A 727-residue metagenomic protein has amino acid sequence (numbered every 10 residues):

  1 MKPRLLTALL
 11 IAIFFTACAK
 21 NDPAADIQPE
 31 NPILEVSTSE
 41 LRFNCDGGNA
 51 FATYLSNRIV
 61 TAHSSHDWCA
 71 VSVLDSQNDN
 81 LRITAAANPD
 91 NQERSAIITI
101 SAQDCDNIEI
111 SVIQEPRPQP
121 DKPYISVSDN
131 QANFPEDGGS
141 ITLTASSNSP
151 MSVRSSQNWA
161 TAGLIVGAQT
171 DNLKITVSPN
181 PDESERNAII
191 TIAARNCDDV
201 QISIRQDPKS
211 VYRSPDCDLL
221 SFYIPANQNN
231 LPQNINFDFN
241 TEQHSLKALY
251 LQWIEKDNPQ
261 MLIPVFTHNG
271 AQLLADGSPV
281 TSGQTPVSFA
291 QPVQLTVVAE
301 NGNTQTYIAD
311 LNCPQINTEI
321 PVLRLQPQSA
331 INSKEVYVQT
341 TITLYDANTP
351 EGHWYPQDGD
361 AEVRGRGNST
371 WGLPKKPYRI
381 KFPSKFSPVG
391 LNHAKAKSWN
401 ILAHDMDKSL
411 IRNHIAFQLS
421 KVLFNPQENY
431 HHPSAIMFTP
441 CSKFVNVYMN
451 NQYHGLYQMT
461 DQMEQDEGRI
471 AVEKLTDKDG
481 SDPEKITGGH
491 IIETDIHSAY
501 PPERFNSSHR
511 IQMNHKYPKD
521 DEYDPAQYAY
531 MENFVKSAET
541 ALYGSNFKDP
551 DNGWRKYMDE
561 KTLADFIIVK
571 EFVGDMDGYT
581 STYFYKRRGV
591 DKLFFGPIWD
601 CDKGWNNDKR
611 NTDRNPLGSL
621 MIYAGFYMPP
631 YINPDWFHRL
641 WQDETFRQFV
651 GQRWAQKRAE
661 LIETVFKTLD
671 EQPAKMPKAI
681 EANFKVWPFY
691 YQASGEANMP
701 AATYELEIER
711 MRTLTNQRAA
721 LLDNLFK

Functional and structural regions predicted by a protein language model:
M1-Q28: Bacterial Sec-dependent N-terminal signal peptides
A19-S65, A70-E319: Beta-rich interaction/scaffold domains
C313-I415: Conserved NTP-binding catalytic cores of kinases and kinase-like/nucleotidyltransferase enzymes across multiple kinase
I316-T318, K334-V336, W354-Y355, W371-P374 (+7 more regions): Extracellular/periplasmic catalytic domains that process cell-envelope and extracellular macromolecules
P327-S329, D346, G365-G367, F382-F386 (+7 more regions): Short, flexible loop/turn elements at secondary-structure junctions
I342-P350, H414-P433, T540-Y543: Zn2+-dependent metallopeptidase catalytic core
G359, S369, L373-P374, Y517-K727: Middle-to-C-terminal accessory/interaction subdomains
P377-V389, A394-L410, V422-L423, Q427 (+3 more regions): Internal "kinase-insert"/substrate-recognition segments embedded within catalytic cores of ATP-dependent enzymes
